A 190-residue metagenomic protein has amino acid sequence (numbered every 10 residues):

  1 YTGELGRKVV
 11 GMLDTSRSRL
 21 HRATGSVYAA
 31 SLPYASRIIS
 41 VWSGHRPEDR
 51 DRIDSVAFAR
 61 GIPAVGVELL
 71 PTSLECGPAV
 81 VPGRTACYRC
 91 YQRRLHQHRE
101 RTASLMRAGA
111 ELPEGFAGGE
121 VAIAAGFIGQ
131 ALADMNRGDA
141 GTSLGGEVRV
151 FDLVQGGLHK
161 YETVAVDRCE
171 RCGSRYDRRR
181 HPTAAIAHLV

Functional and structural regions predicted by a protein language model:
Y1-V190: Adenine nucleotide-associated cytosolic modules
